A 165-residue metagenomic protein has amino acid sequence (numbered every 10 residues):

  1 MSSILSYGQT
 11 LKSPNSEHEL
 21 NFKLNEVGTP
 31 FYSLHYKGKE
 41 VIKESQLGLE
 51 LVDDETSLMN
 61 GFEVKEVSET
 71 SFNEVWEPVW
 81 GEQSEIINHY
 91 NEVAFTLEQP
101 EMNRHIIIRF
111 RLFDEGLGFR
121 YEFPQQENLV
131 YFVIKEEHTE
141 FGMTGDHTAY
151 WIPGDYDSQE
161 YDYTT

Functional and structural regions predicted by a protein language model:
M1-T10: Bacterial Sec-dependent N-terminal signal peptides
T10-T165: N-terminal accessory beta-strand-rich subdomains and adjacent acidic, glycine-rich linkers that precede catalytic cores
